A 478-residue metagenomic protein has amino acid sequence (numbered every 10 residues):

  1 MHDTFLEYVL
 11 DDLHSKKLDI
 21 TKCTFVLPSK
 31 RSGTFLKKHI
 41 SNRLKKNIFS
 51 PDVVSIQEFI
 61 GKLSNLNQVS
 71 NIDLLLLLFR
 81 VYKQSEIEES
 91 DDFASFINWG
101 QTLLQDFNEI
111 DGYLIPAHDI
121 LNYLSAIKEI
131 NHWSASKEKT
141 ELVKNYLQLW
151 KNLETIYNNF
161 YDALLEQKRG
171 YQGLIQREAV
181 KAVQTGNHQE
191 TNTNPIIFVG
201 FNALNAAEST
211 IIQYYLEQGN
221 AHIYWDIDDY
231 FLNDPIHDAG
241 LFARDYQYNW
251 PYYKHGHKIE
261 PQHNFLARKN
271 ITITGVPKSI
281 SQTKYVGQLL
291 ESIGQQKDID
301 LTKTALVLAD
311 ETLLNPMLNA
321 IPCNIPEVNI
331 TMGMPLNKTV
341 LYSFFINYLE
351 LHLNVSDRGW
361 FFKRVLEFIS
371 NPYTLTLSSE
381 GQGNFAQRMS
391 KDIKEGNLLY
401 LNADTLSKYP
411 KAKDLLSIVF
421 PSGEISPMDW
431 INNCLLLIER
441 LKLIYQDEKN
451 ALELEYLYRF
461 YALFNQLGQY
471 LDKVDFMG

Functional and structural regions predicted by a protein language model:
M1-G478: Nucleic acid-machinery interaction/catalytic patches
